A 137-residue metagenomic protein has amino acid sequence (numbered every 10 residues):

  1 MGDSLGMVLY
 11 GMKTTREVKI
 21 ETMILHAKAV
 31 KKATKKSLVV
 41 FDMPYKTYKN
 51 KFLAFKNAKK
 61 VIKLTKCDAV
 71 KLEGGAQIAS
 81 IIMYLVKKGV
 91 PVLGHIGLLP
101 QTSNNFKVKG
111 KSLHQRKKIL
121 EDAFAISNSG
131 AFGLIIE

Functional and structural regions predicted by a protein language model:
M1-E137: Alpha/beta enzyme core
